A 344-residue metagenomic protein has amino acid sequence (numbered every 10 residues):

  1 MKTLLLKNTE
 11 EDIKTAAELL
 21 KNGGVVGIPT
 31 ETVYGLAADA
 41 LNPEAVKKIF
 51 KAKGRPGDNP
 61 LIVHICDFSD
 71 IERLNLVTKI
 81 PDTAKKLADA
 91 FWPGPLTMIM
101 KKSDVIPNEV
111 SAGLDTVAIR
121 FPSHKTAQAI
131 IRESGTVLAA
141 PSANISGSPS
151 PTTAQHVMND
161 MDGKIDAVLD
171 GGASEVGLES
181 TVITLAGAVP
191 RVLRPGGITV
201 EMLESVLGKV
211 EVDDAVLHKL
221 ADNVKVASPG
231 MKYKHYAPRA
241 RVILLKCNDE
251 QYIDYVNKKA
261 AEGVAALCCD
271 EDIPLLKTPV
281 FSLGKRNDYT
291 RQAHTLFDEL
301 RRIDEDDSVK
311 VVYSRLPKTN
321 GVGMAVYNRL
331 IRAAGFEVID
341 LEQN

Functional and structural regions predicted by a protein language model:
M1-N344: Active-site-adjacent structural elements in enzyme catalytic cores
